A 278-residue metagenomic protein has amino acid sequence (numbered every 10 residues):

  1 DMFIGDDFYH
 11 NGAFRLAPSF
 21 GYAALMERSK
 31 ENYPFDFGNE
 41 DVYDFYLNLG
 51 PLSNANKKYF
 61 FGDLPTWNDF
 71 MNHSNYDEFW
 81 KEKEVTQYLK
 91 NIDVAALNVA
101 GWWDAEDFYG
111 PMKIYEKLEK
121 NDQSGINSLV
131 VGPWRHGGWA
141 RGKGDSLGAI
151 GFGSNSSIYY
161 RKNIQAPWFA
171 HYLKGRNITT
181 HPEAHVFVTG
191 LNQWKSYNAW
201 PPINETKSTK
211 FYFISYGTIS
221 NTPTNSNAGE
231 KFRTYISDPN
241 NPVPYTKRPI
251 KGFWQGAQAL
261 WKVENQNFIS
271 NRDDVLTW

Functional and structural regions predicted by a protein language model:
D1-N91: Accessory cap/linker subdomain of secreted extracellular hydrolases
D7-L16, P111-L118, K143-S154: Short secondary-structure boundary/capping segments
E40-L52, S146-W278: C-terminal, loop-rich substrate-recognition/catalytic regions characterized by aromatic stacking residues
N75, F108-N127: Active-site-adjacent alpha-helix of alpha/beta-hydrolase-fold enzymes
K81, V85-T86, G137-Y159: Aromatic/His-enriched, Gly/Pro-containing loop or helix-boundary segments that lie immediately adjacent to catalytic
I92, N98-A100: Short beta-strand/loop motif that positions the catalytic acidic residue of the alpha/beta-hydrolase fold
W103-D107: Acidic catalytic loop of the alpha/beta-hydrolase fold
E119-G138, K143-D145: Catalytic histidine neighborhood in serine/cysteine hydrolases with alpha/beta-hydrolase-type architecture
